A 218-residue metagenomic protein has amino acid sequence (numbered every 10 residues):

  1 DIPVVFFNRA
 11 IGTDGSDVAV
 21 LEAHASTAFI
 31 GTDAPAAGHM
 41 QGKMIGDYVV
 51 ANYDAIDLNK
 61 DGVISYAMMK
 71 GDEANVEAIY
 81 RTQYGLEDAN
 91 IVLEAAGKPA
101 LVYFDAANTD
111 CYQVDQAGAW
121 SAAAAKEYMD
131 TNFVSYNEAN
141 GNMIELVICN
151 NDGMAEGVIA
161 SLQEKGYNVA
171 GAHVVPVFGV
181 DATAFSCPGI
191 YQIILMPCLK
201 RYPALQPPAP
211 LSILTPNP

Functional and structural regions predicted by a protein language model:
D1-P218: A residue-level marker of the well-folded mature domains of exported/periplasmic proteins
